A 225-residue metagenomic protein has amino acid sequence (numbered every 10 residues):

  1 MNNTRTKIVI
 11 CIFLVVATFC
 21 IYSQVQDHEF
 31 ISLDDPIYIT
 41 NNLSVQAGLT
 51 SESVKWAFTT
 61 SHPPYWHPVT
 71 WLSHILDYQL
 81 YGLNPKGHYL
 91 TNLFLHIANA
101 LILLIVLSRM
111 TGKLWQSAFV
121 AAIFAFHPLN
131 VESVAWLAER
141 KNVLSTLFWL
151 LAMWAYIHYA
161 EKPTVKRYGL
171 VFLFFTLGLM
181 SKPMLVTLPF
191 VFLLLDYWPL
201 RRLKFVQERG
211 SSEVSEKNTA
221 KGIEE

Functional and structural regions predicted by a protein language model:
M1-E225: Polytopic membrane enzymes that build or remodel cell-surface glycoconjugates and lipids
